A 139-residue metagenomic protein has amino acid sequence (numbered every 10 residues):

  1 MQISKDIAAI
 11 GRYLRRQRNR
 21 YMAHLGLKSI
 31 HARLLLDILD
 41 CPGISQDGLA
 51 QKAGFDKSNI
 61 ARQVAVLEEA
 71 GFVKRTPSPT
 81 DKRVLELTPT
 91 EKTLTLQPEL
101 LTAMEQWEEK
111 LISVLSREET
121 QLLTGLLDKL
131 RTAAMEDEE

Functional and structural regions predicted by a protein language model:
M1-L25, P89: N-terminal leader segment of winged-helix/HTH proteins
Q2, R33, G48, K110 (+1 more regions): Active-site phosphate/pyrophosphate-handling residues
D6, R18-Y21, L34, W107-L111: Hydrophobic alpha-helical segments typical of transmembrane helices and their membrane-interface/capping positions
A8, L36-D40, L101, D128: Short, locally clustered residues in the helix-turn-helix/winged-helix DNA-binding domain
R15, A65-D128, M135: Charged, amphipathic alpha-helical coiled-coil/dimerization segments
Q17-N59: N-terminal helix-turn-helix DNA-binding core of bacterial DNA-binding proteins
S29-I30, L49, I60-Q63, K92-L94 (+1 more regions): A structural preference for long, well-packed, hydrophobic secondary-structure segments
